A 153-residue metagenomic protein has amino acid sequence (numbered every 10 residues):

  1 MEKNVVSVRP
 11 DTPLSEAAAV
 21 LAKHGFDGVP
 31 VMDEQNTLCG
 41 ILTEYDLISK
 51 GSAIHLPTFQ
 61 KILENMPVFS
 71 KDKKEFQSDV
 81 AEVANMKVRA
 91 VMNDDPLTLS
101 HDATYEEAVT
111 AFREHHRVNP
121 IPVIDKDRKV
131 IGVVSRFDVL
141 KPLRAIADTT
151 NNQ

Functional and structural regions predicted by a protein language model:
M1-V5, A84-P96: Bateman (tandem CBS) regulatory domains
V8-G25, M32, D46-G51, V80-A81 (+3 more regions): The conserved cystathionine-beta-synthase
T12, L42, M86, A103 (+1 more regions): Short beta-to-alpha loop/turn elements within the nucleotide-binding domains of ABC transporters
G40-T43, I131-V139: Short hydrophobic beta-strand motif reused across regulatory alpha/beta modules
I48-L63, V139-Q153: A short, polar/charged loop-to-alpha-helix boundary motif
I62-N85: Long, charged amphipathic helices and adjacent flexible linkers at domain junctions
